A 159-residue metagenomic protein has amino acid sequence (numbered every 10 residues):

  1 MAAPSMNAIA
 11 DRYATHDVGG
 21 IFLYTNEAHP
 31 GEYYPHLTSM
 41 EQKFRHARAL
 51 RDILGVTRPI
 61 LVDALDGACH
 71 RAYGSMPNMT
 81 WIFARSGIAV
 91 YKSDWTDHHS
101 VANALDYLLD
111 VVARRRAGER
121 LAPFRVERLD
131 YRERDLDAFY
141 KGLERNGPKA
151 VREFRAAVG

Functional and structural regions predicted by a protein language model:
M1-L54, A68: Structural microenvironment flanking redox-active thiols in thiol-disulfide oxidoreductases
R12-G19, L50, M76, R85 (+1 more regions): Non-globular targeting/processing and membrane-anchoring segments
I21-L23, L61, W81: Hydrophobic/aromatic beta-strand patches that form the interior of the parallel beta-sheet core in alpha/beta enzyme
T25, L65, D94-T96: An acidic- and aromatic-residue-enriched active-site/binding cleft used to recognize and process polar
P30, F83-R85: Conserved nucleotide-sugar donor-binding and metal-coordinating catalytic region shared by glycosyltransferases
V56-P59, Y73-W81: Structural micro-motif
I60-R71: Short, basic/aromatic recognition patches
